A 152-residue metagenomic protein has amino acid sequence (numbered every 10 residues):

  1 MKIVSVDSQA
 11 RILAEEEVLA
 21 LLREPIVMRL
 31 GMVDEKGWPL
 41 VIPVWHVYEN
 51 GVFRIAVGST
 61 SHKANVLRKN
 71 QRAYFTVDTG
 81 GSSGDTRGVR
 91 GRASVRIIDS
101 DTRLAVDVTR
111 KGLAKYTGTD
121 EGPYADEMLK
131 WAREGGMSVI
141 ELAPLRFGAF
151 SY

Functional and structural regions predicted by a protein language model:
M1-I12, G84-Y152: Charged, gly/pro-rich active-site loop segments
K2-R29: Short, basic/aromatic recognition patches
L22-R23, R68-K69, R133: Alpha-helix boundary recognition
P25-S59, L67, Y74-D78: Short beta-strand segments
I26-V27, R72, T117, F147: Generic structural signal for secondary-structure transition and capping sites
V27, P43, R72, R90-R92 (+1 more regions): Broad gene-expression machinery/nucleic-acid interaction feature
M32-V33, D78-G81, D126-K130: Short, solvent-exposed loop/turn elements at beta->coil junctions and helix N-caps that rim active or binding pockets
S61-K63, S82: Short, surface-exposed beta-strand-loop junctions and turns on beta-sheet-rich folds
